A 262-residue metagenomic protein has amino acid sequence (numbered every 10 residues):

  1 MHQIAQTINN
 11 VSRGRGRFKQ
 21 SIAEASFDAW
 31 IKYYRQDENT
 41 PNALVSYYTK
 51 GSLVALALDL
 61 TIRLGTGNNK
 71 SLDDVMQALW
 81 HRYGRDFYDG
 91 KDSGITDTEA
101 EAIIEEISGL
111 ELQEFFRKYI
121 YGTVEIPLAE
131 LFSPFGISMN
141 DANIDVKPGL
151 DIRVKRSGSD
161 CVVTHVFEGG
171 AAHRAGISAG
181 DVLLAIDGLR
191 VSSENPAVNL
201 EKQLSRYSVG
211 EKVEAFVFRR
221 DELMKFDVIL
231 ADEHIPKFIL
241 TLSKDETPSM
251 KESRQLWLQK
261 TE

Functional and structural regions predicted by a protein language model:
H2-E262: C-terminal recognition in membrane/secretory proteostasis and scaffolding
